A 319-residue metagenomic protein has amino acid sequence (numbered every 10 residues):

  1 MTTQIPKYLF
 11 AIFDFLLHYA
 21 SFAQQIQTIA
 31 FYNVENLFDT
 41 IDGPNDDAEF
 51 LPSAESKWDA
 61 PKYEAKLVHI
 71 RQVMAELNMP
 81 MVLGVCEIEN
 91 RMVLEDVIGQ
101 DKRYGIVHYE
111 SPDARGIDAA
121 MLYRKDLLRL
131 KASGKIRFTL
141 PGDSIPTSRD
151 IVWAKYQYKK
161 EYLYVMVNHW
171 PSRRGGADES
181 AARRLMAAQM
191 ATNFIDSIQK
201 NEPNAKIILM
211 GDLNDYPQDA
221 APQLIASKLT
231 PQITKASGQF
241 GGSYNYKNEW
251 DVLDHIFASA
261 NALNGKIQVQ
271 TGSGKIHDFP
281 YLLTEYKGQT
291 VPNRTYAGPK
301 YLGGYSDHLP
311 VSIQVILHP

Functional and structural regions predicted by a protein language model:
M1-Q25: Bacterial Sec-dependent N-terminal signal peptides
A23-D101, S111-I117, Q189, L283-N293 (+1 more regions): N-terminal, active-site-proximal structural segment of metallo-dependent hydrolase catalytic domains
I29-V34, Y63, I70-L94, L122 (+5 more regions): Active-site beta-strand/loop signature of hydrolases that rely on acidic residues for catalysis
D39-T40, S144, S197: Coil residues (strongly favoring Ser/Thr
S53-P61, V73, M79-V85, H108-Y109 (+5 more regions): Second-shell loop/turn segments in exported
I88-W170: Structured beta-strand-rich core segments of catalytic domains in phosphoester-bond hydrolases
Y156-A236: Extracytoplasmic, non-cytosolic globular domains
I195-K206, D215-P319: Metal-dependent phosphoester-hydrolase catalytic domains
